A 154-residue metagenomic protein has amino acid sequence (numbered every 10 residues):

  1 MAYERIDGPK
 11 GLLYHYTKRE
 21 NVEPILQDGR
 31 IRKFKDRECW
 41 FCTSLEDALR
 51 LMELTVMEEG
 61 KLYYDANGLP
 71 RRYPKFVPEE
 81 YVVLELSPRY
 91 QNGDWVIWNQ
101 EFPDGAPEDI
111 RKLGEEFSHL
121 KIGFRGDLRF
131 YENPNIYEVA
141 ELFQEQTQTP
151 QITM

Functional and structural regions predicted by a protein language model:
M1-W40, E53-V56: ADP-ribose/NAD+-binding catalytic cleft of ART/PARP-like enzymes
D7, E59-M154: Active-site and NAD+-binding cores of ADP-ribose-processing enzymes
Y14-K18, F41-T43, A66, L84-S87: Short His-Asn-centered micro-motif
Y16, C39, D47, Y81 (+1 more regions): Functionally constrained cores in energy, signaling, and assembly domains
T17, T43, T55, T147-T149 (+1 more regions): Residue-identity detector for threonine
R19-N21, E46-D47, R89-Q91: Short, solvent-exposed loop/turn segments at secondary-structure junctions
P24, L49-L51, G93-D94: Short helix/loop capping segments that flank catalytic or ligand/cofactor-binding pockets
L45-L62: Short active-site loop/helix that positions an aromatic residue
